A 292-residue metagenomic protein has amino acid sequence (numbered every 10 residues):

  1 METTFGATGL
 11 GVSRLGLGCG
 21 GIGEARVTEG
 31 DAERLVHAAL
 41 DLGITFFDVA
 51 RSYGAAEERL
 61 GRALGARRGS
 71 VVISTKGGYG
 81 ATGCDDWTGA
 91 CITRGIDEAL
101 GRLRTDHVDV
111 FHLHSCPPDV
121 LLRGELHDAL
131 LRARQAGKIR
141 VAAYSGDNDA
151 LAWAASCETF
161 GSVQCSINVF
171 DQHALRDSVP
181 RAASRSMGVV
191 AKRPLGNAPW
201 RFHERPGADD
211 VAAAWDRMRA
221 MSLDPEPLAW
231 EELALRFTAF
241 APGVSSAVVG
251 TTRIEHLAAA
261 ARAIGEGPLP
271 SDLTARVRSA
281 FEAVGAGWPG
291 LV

Functional and structural regions predicted by a protein language model:
M1-V71: N-terminal binding-site loop/beta-alpha segment at the start of enzyme catalytic domains that lines or forms
F5, L17, F47, L60 (+8 more regions): Conserved, mostly hydrophobic/aromatic
G18-G30, G77-T93, D224-P225: Active-site mouth loops of central-metabolism enzymes
E24-T28, A50-E58, G80-D85, P118-L122 (+1 more regions): Acidic-and-aromatic substrate-binding clefts and catalytic sites of carbohydrate-active enzymes
R26-A39, W87-L103, G146-A154, W230-L235: Short, acidic/polar
E58-G77, D128-G137: Alpha-helix-loop-beta-strand connector modules within alpha/beta enzyme cores
L100-D119: Active-site groove signature of glycoside hydrolases
S115-V292: Beta/alpha (TIM)-barrel catalytic core signal, keyed to glycine-rich beta->alpha loops juxtaposed to Asp/Glu that bind
